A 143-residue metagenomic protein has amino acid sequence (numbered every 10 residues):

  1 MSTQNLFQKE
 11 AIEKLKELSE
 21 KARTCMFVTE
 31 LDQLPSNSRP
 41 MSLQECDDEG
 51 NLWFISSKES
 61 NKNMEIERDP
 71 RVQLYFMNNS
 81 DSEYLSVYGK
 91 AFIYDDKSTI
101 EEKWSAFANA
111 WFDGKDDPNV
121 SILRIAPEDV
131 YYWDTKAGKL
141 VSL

Functional and structural regions predicted by a protein language model:
M1-T24: N-terminal leader/targeting segments and the immediate start of mature chains
S2-F7, S86-L143: Charged, gly/pro-rich active-site loop segments
E17-L31, V72-F76: A short, Trp-centered hydrophobic/proline-enriched beta-strand micro-motif
A22-T24, G50-L52, D69-V72, D117-V120 (+1 more regions): Short, surface-exposed beta-edge/turn micro-motifs
Q33-P35, D81-E83, K115: Short glycine/serine/proline-enriched coil/turn segments at secondary-structure junctions
S36-P40: A positional/architectural concept
M41-Q44, G89-A91: Hydrophobic/aromatic beta-strand elements that line small-molecule binding cavities or substrate pockets in beta-rich
Q44-D81: A short mixed-secondary-structure module that forms the rim of ligand-binding clefts
